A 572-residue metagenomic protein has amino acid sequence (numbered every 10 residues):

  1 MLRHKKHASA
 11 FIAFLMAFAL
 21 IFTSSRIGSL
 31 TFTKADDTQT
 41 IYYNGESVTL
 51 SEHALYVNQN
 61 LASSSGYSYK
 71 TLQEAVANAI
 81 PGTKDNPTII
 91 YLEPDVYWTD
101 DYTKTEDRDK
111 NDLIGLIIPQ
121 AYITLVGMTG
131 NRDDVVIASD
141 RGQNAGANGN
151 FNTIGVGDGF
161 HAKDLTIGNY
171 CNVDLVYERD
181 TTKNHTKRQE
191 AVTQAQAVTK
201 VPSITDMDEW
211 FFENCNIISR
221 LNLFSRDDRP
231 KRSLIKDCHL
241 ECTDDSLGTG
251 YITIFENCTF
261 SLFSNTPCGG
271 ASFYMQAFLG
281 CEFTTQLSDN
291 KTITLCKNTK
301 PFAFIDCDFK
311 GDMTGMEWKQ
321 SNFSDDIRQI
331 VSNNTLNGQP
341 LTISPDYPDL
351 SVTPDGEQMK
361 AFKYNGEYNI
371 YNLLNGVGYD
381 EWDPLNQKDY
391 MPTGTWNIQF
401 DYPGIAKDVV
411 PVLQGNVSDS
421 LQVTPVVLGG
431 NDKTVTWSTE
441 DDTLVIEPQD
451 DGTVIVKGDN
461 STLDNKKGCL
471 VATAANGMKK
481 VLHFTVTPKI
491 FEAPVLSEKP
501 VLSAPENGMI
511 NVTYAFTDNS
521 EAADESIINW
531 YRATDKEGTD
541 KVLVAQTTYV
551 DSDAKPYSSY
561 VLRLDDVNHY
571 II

Functional and structural regions predicted by a protein language model:
L2-F14: Bacterial N-terminal signal peptides that target proteins for export
I12, E74, S139-N144, V486-K489 (+1 more regions): A short, sequence-level motif marking secondary-structure junctions
F22-D37: Sec-dependent signal peptide cleavage junction
D36-G404: Sequence-level preference for short, compositionally simple segments enriched in small aliphatic or small polar residues
N58, K310, S438-E440, W530-D535: Predominantly extracellular/luminal cell-surface or secreted proteins
K84, P119, N131, G429-N431 (+2 more regions): Short, structurally constrained coil/turn elements that cap an alpha-helix or connect an alpha-helix to the following
Y402-K433, T443-I572: Ser/Thr/Pro/Gly-rich low-complexity disordered regions
